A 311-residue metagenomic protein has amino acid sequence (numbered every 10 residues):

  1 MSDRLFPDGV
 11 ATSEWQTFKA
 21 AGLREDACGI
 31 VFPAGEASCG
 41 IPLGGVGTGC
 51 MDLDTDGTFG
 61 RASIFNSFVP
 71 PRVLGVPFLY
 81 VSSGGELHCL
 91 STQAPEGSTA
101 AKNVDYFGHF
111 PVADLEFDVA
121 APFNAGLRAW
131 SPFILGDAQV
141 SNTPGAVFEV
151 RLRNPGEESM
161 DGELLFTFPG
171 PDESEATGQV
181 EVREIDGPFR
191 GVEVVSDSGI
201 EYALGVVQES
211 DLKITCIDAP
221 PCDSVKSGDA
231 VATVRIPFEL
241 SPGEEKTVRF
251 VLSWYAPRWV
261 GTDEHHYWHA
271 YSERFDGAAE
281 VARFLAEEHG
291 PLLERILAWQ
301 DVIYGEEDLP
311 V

Functional and structural regions predicted by a protein language model:
M1-D26, I30-F32, C39, V119-P122 (+2 more regions): Acidic/polar, glycine-enriched structural segments that form the non-catalytic walls/loops of the carbohydrate-binding
M1-S83: Beta-strand-rich N-terminal accessory domains
D52-A120, R190-D223: An extended acidic
H109-V112, P144-F148: Short, solvent-exposed loop/turn segments enriched in Ser/Thr/Gly
G126-P132: Conserved short secondary-structure elements within globular domains
